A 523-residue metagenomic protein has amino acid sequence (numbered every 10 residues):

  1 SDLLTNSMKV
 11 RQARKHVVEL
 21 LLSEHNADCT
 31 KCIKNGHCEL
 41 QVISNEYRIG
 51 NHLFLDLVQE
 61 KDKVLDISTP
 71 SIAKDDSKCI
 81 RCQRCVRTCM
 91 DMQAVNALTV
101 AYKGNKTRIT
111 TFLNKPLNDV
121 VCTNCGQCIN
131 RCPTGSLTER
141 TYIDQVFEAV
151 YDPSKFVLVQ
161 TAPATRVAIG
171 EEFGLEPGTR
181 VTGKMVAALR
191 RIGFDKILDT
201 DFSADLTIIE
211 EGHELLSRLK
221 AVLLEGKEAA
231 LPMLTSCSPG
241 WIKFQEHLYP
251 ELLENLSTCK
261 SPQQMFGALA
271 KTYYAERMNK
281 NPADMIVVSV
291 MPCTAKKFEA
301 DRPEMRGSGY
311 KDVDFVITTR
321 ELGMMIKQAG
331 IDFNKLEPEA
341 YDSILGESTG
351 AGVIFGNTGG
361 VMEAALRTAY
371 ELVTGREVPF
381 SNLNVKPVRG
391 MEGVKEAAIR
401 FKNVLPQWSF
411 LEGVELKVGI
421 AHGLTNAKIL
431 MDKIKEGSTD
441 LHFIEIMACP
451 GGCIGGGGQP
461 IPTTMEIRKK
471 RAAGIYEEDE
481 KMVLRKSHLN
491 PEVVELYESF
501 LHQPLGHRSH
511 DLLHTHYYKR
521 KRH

Functional and structural regions predicted by a protein language model:
S1, V10, E139-H523: Iron-sulfur-associated redox domains of electron-transfer enzymes in respiratory and anaerobic energy metabolism
S1-D2, K15-Q41, D76-M92, V120-G135 (+6 more regions): Local cysteine-cluster metal-coordination motifs and their immediate loop/turn environment, predominantly Fe-S cluster
S1-N124, L137-D152, F156: Fe-S ferredoxin-like electron-transfer domains and their immediately adjacent linker/connector regions across
N26, D66, M92, P116 (+5 more regions): A generic, residue-level signal for flexible/boundary positions that often mark functional hotspots
P116-T138, Q245-P250, V316: Helix-enriched interaction subdomains in cytosolic or periplasmic regions, typified by TIR/SEFIR signaling/NADase cores
